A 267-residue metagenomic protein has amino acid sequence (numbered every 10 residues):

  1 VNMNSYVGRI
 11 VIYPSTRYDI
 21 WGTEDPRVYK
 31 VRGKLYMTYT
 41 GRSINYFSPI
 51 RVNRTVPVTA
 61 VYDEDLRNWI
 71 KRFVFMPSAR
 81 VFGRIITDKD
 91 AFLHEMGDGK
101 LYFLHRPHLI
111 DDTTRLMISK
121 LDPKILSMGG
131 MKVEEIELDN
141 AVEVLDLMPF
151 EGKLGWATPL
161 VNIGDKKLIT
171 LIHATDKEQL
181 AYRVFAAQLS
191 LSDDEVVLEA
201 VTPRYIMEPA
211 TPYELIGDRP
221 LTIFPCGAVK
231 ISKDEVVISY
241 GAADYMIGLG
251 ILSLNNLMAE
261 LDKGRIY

Functional and structural regions predicted by a protein language model:
V1-I20, V31-T87, H94-G152, N162-D218 (+2 more regions): Beta-rich carbohydrate-recognition and catalytic domains
T23-D25, D88-A91, G155-A157, P225: Conserved positions at the start
